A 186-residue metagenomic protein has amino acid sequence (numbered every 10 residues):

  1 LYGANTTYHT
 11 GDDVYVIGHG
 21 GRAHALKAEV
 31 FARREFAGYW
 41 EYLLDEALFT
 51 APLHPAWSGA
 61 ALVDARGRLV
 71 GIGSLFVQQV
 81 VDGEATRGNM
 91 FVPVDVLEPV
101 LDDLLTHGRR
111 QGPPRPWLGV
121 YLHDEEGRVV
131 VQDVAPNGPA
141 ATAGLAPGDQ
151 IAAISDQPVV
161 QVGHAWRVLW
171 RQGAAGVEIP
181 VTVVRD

Functional and structural regions predicted by a protein language model:
L1-A25, A47, A56, G127 (+1 more regions): Conserved active-site neighborhood of the chymotrypsin/trypsin-like protease fold
L1-Y2, L26-R87, P116-L118, R128-Q132: Active-site region of chymotrypsin-like
Y2, Y8-H9, V63, L145 (+1 more regions): Short, well-ordered loop/turn sites that connect or cap secondary structure elements
Y8-V14, L62, I151-A152, I179: Generic structural signal for buried aliphatic residues
G11-I17, G67, A140, G148-I151: A structural signal for short beta-strand/turn segments enriched in small hydrophobics and glycine
D13-V16, G20-L26, A65, L69-E125 (+1 more regions): C-terminal cap/linker of serine protease catalytic domains
A51-A56, A60-A61, L118-A153, Q157-Q161: PDZ/PDZ-like domain segments forming the peptide/carboxylate-binding groove, activating on the N-terminal beta-strands
D102-R109, V130, A141-A146, A152-I154 (+2 more regions): PDZ-domain C-terminal substructure recognizer with occasional recognition of PDZ-binding tails
